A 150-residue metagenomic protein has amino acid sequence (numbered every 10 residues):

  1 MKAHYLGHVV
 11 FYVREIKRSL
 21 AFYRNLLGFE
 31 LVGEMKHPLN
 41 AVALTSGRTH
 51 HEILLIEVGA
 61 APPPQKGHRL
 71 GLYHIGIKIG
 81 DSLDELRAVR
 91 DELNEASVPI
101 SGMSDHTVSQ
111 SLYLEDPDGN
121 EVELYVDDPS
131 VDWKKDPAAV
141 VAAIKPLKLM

Functional and structural regions predicted by a protein language model:
H4, V13-K17, L70, I75-E121 (+2 more regions): Vicinal oxygen chelate
H8, H50-I53, H74, H106: Histidine-centered active-site/metal-ligand motif
H8, L27, E123: Short catalytic micro-motifs in class I SAM-dependent methyltransferases
Y12-I53, E57: Core segments of cupin and vicinal oxygen chelate
K36, G67-R69: Short glycine/proline-enriched turns and hinge-like loops at secondary-structure junctions
I56-A60, D127: Acetyl-CoA-dependent GNAT
A60-K66: Short beta-strand/turn micro-motifs at beta-sheet edges
D136-V141: Polybasic, low-complexity binding patches
